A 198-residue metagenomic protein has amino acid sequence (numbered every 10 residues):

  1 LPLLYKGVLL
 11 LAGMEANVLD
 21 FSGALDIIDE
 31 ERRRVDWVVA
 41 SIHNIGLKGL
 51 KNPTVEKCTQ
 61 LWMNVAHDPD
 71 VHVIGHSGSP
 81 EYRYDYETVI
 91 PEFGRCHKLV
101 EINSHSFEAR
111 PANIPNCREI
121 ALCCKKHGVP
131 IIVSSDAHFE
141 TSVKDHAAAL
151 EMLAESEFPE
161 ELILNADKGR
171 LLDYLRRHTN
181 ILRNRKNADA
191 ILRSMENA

Functional and structural regions predicted by a protein language model:
L1-K98, A154-E157, L162-I163, R170-A198: Extended substrate/RNA-proximal surfaces in nucleic-acid metabolism proteins
A66-H67, C124-V129: Short hydrophobic "helix-edge" motifs at membrane interfaces and signal-peptide entry regions
I74-G78, S104, S135-A137: Histidine-centered catalytic micro-motifs
R83-E92, R110-K125, E140-A154, Y174-L175: Histidine/acidic-residue-rich catalytic or RNA/ligand-binding cores of hydrolases and nuclease-related proteins
L99-R110: His/Asp/Glu-enriched short active-site or ligand-binding loop at hydrolase and phosphoryl-transfer sites
A109-N113, L182-R185: Gly/Pro-rich active-site loop or hairpin
V129-V143, I163-N165: Short acidic/histidine-rich active-site segments
